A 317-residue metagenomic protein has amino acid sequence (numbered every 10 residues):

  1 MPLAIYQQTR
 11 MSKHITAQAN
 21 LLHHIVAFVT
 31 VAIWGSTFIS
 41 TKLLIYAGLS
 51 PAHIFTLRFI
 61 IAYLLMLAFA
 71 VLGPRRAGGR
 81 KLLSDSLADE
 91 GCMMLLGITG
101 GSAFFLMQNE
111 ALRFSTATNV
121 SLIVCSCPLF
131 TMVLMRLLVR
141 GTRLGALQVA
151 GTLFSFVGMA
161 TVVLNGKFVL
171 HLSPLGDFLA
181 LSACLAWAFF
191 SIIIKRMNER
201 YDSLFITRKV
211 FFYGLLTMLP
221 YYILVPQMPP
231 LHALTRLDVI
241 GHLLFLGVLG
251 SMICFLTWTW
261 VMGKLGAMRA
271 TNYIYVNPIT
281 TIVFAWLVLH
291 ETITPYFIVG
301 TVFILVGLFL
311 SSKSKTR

Functional and structural regions predicted by a protein language model:
P2-L57, I98, L170-R196, T217-L219: Glycine-/small-residue-enriched transmembrane alpha-helix faces in small-molecule transporters and effluxers
A19-H24, G48-T56, D85-E90, L164-F189 (+2 more regions): Juxtamembrane helix-entry segments on the extracytoplasmic side of multipass membrane proteins
A32, T37, I61-L65, I123-L138 (+5 more regions): Alpha-helical transmembrane segments of compact multi-pass small-molecule transporters, enriched in specific families
G35, I39, G97-S102, L106 (+7 more regions): Hydrophobic/small/kink-forming positions within alpha-helical transmembrane segments of polytopic membrane proteins
T37-F38, L67-V124, T161, G247-L265: Specific transmembrane alpha-helical segments of multi-pass solute transporters/efflux pumps, especially DMT/EamA
L44, I54, R58, A111 (+8 more regions): Hydrophobic/aromatic residues within transmembrane alpha-helices of multi-pass small-molecule transporters
L57, G101, F105, A117-S126 (+2 more regions): Helix-helix packing/entry segments at the starts of transmembrane helices
M66, L134, L144-N165, Y275 (+2 more regions): Hydrophobic transmembrane alpha-helices of multi-pass small-molecule transport proteins
